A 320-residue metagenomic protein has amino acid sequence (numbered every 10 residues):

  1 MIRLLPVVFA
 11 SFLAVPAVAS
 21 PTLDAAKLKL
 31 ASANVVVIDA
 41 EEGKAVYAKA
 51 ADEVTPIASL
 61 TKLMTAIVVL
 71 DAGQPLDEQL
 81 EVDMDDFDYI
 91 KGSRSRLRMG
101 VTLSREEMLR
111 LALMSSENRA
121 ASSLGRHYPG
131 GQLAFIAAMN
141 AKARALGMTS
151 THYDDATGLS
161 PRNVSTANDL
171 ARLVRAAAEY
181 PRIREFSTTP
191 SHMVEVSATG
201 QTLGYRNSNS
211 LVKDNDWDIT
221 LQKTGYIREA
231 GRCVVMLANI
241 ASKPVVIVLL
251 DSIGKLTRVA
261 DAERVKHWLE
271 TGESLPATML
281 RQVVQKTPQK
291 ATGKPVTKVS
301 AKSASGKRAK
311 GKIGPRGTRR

Functional and structural regions predicted by a protein language model:
L5-P16: Bacterial N-terminal signal peptides
A19-N168, R172-P181: Active-site-adjacent loops and short helices of periplasmic peptidoglycan-processing enzymes
M148-H152, G158-R320: Domain-terminus/edge residues, biased toward the C-terminal soluble/receptor-binding domains of extracytoplasmic
